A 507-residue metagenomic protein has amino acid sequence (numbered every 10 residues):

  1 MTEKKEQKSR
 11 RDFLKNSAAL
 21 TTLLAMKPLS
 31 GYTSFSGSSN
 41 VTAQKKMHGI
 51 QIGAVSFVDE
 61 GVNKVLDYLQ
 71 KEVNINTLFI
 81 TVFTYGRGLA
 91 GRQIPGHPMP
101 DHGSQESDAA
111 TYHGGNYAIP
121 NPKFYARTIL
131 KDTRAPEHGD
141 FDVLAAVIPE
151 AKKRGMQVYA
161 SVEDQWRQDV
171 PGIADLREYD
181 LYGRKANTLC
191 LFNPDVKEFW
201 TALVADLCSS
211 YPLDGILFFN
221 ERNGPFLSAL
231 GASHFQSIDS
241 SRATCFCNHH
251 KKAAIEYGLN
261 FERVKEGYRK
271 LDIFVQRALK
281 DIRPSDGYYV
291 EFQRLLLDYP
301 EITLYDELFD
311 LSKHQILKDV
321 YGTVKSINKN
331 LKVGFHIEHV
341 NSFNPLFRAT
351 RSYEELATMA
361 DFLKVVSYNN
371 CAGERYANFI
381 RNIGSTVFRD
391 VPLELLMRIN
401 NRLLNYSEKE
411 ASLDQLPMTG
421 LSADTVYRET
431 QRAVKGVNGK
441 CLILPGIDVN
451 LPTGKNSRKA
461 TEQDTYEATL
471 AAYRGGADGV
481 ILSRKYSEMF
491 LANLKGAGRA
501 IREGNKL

Functional and structural regions predicted by a protein language model:
E6, D12-F35: N-terminal export signals
P28-G49: C-terminal segment of N-terminal export signals and the immediately downstream linker at the start of the mature
K64-R87, G475-G479: Catalytic domains of carbohydrate-active enzymes, especially glycoside hydrolases
I75-P136: Aromatic-lined carbohydrate-binding/catalytic grooves of carbohydrate-active enzymes
A90-T111, R167-A186, E221-E291, A377-V391: Aromatic- and acidic-residue-enriched segments that line the glycan-binding/catalytic groove of carbohydrate-active
A118-P122, A126-R134, Y159-Y211, A243-A254: Active-site-adjacent "subsite" loops/lids of carbohydrate-active enzymes
Y159-E163, R167, L217, Y257-V275 (+2 more regions): Aromatic-lined carbohydrate-recognition surfaces of secreted/lumenal glycan-active proteins
A360, K364-E374, T419-R432, G439-G498: Substrate-binding cleft of secreted/luminal carbohydrate-active enzymes
